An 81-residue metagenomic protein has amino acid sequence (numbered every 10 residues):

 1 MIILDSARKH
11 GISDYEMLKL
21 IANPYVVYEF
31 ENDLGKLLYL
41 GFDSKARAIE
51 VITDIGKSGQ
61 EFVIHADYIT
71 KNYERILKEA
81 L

Functional and structural regions predicted by a protein language model:
M1-L81: Ribonuclease/tRNase effector modules and their secretory precursors
